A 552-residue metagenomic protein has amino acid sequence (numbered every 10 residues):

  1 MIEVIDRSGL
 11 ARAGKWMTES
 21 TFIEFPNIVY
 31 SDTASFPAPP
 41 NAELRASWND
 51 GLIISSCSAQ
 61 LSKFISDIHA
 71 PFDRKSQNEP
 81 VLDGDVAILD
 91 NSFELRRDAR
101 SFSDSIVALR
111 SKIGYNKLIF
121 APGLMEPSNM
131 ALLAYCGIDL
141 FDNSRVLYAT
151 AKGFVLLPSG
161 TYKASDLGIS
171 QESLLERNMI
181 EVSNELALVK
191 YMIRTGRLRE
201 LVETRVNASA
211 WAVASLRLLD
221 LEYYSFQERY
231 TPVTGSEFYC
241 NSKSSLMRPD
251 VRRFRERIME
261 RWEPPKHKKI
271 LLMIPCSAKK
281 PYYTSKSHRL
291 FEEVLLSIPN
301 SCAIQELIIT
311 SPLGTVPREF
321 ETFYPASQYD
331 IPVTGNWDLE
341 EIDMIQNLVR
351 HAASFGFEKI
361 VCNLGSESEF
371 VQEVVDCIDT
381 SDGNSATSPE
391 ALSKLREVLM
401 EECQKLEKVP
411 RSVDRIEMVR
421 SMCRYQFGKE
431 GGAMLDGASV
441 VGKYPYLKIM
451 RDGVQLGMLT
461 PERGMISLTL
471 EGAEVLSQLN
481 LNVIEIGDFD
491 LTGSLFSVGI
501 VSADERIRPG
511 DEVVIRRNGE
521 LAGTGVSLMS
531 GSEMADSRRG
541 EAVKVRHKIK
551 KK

Functional and structural regions predicted by a protein language model:
M1-Q77, Y239-E263, S277, Y282-Q328: Non-catalytic, usually N-terminal nucleic-acid engagement modules in DNA/RNA processing proteins
T21, L133, G196: Conserved, mostly hydrophobic/aromatic
L52, S56-S173: Glycine-rich phosphate/ribose-binding loops and adjacent secondary-structure elements that form binding surfaces
L156-A210: Active-site or pore-adjacent capping/gating segments
P265-L271: A short, charged/proline- and glycine-enriched loop that marks the coil->beta-strand transition at the N-terminal
S327-V361, Q404-L435: Extended, charge-rich low-complexity interaction segments
L399-N480: Anionic-ligand-binding alpha/beta catalytic cores of soluble enzymes and soluble regulatory domains that recognize
L456-K552: Beta-strand/loop-dominated core regions that host nucleotide or nucleotide-derived cofactor-binding catalytic loops
